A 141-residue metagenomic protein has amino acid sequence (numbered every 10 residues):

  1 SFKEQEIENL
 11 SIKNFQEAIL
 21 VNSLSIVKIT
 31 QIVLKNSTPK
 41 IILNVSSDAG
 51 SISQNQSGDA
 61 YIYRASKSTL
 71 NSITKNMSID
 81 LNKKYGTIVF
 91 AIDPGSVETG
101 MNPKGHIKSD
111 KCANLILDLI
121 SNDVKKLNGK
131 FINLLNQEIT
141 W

Functional and structural regions predicted by a protein language model:
S1-I19, V27, L34, P39-K83: Catalytic loop of short-chain dehydrogenase/reductase
Q31, N76, N102-K104: Hydrophobic alpha-helical membrane-insertion segments
I32, D80, D118-N122: A generic secondary-structure signal
Y63-S66, M101-G105: Short, glycine/charged-rich beta-strand-loop motifs at protein surfaces that mediate ligand recognition and catalysis
T87, A91-P94, P103-W141: C-terminal helical subdomain
